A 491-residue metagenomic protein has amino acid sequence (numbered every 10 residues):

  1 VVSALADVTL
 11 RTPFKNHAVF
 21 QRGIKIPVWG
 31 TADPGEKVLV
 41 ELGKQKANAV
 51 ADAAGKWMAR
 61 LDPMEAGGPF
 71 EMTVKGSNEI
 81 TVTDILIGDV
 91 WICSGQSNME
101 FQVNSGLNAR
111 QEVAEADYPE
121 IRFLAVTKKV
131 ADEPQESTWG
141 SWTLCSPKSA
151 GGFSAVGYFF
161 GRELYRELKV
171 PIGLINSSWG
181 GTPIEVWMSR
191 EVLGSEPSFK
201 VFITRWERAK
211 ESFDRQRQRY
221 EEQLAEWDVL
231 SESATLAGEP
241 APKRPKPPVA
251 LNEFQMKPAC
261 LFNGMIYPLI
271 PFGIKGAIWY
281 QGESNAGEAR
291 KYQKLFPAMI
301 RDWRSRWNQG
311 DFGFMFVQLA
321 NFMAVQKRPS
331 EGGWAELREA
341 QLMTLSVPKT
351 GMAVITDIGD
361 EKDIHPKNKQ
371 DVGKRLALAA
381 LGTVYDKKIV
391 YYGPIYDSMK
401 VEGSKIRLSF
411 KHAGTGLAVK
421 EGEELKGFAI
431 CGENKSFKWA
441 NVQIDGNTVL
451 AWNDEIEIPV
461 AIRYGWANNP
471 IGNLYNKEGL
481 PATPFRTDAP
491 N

Functional and structural regions predicted by a protein language model:
V2-A6: Sec/Tat signal peptide C-region and signal peptidase I cleavage site
D7-N491: Cell-envelope and extracellular/periplasmic
